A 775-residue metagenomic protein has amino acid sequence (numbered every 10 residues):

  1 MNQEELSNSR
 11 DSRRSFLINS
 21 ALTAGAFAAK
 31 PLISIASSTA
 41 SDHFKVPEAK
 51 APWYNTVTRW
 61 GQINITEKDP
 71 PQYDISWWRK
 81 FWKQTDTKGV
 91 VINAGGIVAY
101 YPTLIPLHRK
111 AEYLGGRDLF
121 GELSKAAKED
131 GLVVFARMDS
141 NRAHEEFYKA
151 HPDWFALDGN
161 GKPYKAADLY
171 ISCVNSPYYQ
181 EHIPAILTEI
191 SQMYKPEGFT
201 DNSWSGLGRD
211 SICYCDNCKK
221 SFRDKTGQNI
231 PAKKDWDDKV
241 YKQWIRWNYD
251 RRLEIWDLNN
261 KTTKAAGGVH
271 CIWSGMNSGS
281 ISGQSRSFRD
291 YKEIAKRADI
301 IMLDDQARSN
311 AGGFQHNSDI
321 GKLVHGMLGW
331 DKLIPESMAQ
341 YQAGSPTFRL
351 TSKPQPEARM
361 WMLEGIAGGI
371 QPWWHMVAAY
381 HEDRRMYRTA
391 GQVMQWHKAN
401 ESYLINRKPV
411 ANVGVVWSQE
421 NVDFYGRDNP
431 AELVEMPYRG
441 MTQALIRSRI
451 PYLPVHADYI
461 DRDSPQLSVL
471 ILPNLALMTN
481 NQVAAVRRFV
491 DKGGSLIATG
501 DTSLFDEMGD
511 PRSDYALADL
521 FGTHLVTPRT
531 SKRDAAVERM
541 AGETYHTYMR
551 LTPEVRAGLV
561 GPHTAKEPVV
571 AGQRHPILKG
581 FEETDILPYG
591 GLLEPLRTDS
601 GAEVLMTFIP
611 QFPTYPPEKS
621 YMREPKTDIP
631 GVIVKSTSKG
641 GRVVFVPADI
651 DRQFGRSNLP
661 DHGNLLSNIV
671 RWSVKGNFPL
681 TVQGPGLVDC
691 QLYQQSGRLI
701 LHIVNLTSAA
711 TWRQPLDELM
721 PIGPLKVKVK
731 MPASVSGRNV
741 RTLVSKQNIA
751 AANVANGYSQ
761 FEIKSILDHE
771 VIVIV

Functional and structural regions predicted by a protein language model:
M1-S12: N-terminal secretory signal peptides
S9, P31-Y54: C-terminal segment of N-terminal export signals and the immediately downstream linker at the start of the mature
S12-A29: N-terminal export leaders
W60, G89-I92, E122-P163, T200: Glycine-rich, aromatic-flanked loop segments that form ligand/cofactor-binding clefts across common enzyme folds
E67-T85, H108-D130, E254-I255, M436 (+1 more regions): Aromatic- and glycine-enriched glycan-recognition loops and surfaces that form the carbohydrate-binding subsites
T85-R117, R142-G159, G208-C218, R286-Y291 (+2 more regions): Aromatic-lined carbohydrate-binding/catalytic grooves of carbohydrate-active enzymes
S140-Y194, G227, P231-I245: Active-site-adjacent "subsite" loops/lids of carbohydrate-active enzymes
D237, Y241-F288, I294-V775: Carbohydrate-binding surfaces of carbohydrate-active enzymes
